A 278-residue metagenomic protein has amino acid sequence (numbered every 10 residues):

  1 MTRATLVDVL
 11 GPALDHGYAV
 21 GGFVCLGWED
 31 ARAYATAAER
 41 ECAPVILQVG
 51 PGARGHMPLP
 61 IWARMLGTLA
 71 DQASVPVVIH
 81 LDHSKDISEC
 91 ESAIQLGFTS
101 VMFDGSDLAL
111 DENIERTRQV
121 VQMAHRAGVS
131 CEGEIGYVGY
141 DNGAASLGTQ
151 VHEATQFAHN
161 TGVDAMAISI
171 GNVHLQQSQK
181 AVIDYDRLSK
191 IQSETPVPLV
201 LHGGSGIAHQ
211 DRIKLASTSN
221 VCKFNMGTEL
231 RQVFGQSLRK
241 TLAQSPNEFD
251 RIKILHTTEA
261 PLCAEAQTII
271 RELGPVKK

Functional and structural regions predicted by a protein language model:
M1, Y18-G22: Boundary/entry segment of secreted carbohydrate-active catalytic domains
A4-H16, L26-G52, L59-P76, S84-T195 (+5 more regions): Alpha/beta enzyme core
G55, C131, L255-T258: Alpha-helix initiation/capping motif
L201-G203: Thr-Gly-centered strand-to-loop micro-motif
A208-K278: C-terminal alpha-helical cap/extension of soluble enzyme domains
